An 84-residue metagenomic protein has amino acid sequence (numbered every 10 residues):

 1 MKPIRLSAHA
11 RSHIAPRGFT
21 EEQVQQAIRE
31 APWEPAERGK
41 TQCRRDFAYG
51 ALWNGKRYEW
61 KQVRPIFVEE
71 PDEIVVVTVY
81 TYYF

Functional and structural regions predicted by a protein language model:
M1-F84: Ribonuclease/tRNase effector modules and their secretory precursors
